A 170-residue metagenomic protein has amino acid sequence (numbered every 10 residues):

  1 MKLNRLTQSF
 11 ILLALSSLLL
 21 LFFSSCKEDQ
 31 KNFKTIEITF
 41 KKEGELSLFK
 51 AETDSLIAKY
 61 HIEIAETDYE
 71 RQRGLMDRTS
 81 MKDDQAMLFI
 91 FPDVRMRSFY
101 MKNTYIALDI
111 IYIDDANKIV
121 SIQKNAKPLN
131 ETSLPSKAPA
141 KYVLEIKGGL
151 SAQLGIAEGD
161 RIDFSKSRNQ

Functional and structural regions predicted by a protein language model:
K2-A14: Bacterial N-terminal signal peptides that target proteins for export
S16-L18: Intrinsic disorder
L21-S25: C-terminal motif of bacterial Sec signal peptides marking the signal peptidase cleavage site
K27-Q170: Compact, glycine-rich, soluble single-domain proteins
